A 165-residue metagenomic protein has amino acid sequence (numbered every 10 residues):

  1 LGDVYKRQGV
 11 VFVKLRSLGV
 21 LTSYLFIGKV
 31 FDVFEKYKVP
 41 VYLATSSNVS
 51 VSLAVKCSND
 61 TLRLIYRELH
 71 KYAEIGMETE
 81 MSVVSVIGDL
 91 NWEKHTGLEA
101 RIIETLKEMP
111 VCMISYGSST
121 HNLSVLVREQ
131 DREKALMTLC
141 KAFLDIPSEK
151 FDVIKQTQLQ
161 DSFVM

Functional and structural regions predicted by a protein language model:
L1-Y5: Short, small-residue-biased leader/transition segments that mark boundaries at the very start of proteins
K6-G19, E78-L90: Short glycine-/aliphatic-rich beta-strand segments at the starts of folded cytosolic domains
G9-N48: Long hydrophobic segments that form regular secondary structure
L15-L25, V55-N59, I87-G97: Short, surface-exposed ligand-recognition loops at beta-strand->loop->(often short) alpha-helix junctions that present
V49-C57, V83-S85, H121-R128: A generic structural motif
D60-E74, D131-E149: Charge-rich, low-aromatic oligomerization/scaffolding segments with amphipathic character
L62-E104, C112: Generic long, charged, amphipathic alpha-helical segments
